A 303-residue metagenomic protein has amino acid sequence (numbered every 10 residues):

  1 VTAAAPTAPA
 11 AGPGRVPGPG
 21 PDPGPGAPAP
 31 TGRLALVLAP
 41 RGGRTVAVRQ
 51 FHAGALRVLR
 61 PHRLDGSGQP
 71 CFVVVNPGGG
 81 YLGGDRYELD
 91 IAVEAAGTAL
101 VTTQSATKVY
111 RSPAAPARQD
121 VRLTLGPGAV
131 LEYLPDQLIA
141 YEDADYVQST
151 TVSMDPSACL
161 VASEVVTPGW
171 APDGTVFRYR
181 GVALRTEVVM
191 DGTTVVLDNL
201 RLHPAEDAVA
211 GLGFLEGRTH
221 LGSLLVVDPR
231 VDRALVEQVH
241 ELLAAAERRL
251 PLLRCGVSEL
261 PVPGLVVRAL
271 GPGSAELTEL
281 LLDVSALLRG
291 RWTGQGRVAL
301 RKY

Functional and structural regions predicted by a protein language model:
T2-A5, R15, G26-R33, V37-A53 (+8 more regions): N-terminal intrinsically disordered, cationic/polar leader segments that include organellar targeting peptides
T2-Q137, E142, S149: N-terminal, charged/glycine-rich beta-strand/loop interface patches
T31-A35, Q69, R86-E88, R118-D120 (+6 more regions): Broad gene-expression machinery/nucleic-acid interaction feature
R57-R60, Y110-A115, D143-D145, A171-T175 (+2 more regions): A short, polar/proline- and glycine-enriched secondary-structure boundary/capping micro-motif
V93-A95, T103-S105, L125-P127, P135-Q137 (+5 more regions): Short, structured patches in soluble enzyme cores that scaffold and shape functional sites
T98-L100, V130-E132, C159-V161, G222-S223 (+1 more regions): Structural motif
V166-Y303: A structural signal for small-residue-enriched, beta-sheet-centric alpha/beta enzyme cores and oligomeric scaffold folds
